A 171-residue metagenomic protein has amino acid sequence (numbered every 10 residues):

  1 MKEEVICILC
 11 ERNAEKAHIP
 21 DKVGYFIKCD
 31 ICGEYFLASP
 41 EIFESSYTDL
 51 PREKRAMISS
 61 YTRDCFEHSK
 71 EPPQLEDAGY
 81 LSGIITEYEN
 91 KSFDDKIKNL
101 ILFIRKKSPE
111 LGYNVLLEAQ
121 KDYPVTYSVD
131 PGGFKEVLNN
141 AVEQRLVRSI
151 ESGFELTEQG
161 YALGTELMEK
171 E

Functional and structural regions predicted by a protein language model:
I6-E15, S82-I84: Short Cys/His-rich Zn2+-coordinating modules
C7-E11, F26-C32: Short cysteine-rich clusters marking metal-coordination/redox-active sites
N13-K16, Y35-A38, V147: Secreted/processed peptides and extracellular or luminal domains of membrane proteins
A17-F26: Short linker/helix segments within small regulatory modules
G33-P51, A56: Short metal-binding segments enriched for Cys and/or His
A38, R148-K170: Accessory beta->alpha helical hairpin/"wing" motif in late/C-terminal subdomains of nucleic-acid enzymes
E53-S128: Short amphipathic alpha-helical interface segments
T126-E143: Short amphipathic alpha-helical interaction segments
